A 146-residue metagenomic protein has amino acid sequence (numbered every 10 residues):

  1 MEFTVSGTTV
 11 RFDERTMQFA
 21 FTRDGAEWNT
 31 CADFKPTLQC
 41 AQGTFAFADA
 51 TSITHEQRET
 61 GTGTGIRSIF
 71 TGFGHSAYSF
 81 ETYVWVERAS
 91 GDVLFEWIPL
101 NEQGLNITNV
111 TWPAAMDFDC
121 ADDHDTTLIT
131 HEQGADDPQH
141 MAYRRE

Functional and structural regions predicted by a protein language model:
E2-E146: Carbohydrate-recognition beta-sandwich/jelly-roll modules in extracellular/periplasmic carbohydrate-active proteins
